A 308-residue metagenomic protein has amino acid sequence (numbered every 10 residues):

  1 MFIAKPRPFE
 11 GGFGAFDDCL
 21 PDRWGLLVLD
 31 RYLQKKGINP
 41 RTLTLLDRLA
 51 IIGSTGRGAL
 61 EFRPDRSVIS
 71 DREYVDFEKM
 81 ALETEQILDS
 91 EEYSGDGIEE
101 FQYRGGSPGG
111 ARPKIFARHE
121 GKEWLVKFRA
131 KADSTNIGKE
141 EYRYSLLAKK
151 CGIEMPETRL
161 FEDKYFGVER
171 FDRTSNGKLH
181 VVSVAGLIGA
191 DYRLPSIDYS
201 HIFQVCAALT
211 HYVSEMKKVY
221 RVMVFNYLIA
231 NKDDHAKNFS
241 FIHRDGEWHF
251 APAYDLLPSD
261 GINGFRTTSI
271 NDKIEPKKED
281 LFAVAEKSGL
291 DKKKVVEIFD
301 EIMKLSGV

Functional and structural regions predicted by a protein language model:
M1-V308: Phosphate/dinucleotide-binding and metal-coordinating scaffold of catalytic cores in nucleotide-dependent enzymes
